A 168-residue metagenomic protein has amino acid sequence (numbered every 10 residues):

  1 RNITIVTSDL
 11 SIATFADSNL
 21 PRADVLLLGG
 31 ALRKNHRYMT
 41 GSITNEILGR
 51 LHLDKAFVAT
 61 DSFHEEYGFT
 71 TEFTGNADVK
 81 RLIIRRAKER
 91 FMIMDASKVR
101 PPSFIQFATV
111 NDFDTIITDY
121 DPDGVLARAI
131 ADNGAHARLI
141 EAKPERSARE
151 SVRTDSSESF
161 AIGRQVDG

Functional and structural regions predicted by a protein language model:
R1: Glycine-rich beta-alpha loop segments
V6, L10-G168: Conserved phosphate- and dinucleotide-binding cores of soluble alpha/beta proteins, encompassing both enzyme active
